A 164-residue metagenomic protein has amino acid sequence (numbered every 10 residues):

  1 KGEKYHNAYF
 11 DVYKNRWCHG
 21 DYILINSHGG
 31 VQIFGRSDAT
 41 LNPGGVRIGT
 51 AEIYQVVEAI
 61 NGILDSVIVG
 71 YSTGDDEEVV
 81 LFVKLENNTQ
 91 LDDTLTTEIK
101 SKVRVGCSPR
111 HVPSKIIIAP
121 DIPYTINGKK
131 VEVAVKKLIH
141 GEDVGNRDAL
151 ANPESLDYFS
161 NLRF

Functional and structural regions predicted by a protein language model:
K1-G2, P43: Cytochrome P450 core scaffold surrounding the K-helix E-X-X-R motif and the conserved "meander" helix-loop region
N7-H111, I126, K130, A134-K137 (+1 more regions): AMP-binding/adenylate-forming catalytic core of the ANL superfamily
I116-A119: General small-molecule cofactor/ligand-binding pocket signal
K137-D143: Short arginine-rich
